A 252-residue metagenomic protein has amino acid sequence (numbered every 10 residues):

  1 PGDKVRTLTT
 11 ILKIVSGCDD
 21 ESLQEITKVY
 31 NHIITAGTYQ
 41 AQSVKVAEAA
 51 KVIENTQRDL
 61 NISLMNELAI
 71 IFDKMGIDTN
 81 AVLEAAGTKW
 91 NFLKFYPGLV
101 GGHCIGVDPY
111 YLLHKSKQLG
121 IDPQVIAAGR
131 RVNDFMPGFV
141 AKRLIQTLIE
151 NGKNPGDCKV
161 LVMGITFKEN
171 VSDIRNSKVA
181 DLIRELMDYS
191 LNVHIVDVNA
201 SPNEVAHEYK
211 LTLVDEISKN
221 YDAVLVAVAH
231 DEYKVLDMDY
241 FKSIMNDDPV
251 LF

Functional and structural regions predicted by a protein language model:
P1-F252: Structural/interface elements that position substrates and couple domains in central-metabolism enzymes
